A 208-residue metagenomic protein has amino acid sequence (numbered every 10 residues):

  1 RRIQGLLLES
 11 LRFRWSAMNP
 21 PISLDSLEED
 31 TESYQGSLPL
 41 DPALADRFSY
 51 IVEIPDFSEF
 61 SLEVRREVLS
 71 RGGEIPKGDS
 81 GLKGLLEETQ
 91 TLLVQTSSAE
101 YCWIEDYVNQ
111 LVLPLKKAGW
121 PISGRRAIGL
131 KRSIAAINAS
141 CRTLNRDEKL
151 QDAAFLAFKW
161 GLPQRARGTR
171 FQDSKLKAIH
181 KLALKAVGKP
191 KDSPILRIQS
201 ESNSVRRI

Functional and structural regions predicted by a protein language model:
R2-K83, T89-Q90: Canonical AAA+ ATPase core
P21, F48, V52-D56, G72-P76 (+3 more regions): Conserved NTP-handling cores and scaffolds of large molecular machines
S23-P39, G84, I104-V108, C141-Q151 (+1 more regions): Short, Lys/Arg-enriched charge-dense amphipathic segments
S33, L38, P42-A45, I51 (+2 more regions): A broadly tuned preference for mixed-charge, low-complexity surface segments
A45, R66, S70, K83-V94 (+6 more regions): Generic detector of well-ordered alpha-helical segments enriched in charged/polar residues, highlighting helical
G72-K149: Conserved AAA+ ATPase small/helical "lid" subdomain
A139-I208: C-terminal engagement/docking regions of AAA+ P-loop ATPases
